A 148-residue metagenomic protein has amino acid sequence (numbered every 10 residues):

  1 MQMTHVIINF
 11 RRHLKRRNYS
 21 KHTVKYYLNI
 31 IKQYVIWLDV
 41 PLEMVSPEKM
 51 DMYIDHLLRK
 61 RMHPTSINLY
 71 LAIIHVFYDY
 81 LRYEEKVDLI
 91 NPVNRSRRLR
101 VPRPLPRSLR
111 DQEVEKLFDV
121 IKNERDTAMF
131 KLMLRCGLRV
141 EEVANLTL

Functional and structural regions predicted by a protein language model:
M1-L148: Conserved catalytic core of the tyrosine transesterase superfamily
